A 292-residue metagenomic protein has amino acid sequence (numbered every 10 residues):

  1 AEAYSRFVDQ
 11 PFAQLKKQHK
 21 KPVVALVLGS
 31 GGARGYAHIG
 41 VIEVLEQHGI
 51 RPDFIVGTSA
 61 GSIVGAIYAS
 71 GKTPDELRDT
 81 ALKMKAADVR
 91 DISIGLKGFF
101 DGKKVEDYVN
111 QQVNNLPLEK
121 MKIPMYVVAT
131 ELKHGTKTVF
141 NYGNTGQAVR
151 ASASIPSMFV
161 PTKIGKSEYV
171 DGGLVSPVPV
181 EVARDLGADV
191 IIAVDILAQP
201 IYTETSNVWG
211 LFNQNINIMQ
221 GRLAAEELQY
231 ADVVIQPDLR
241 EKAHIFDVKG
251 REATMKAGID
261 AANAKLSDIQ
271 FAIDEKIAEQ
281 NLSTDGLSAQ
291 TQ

Functional and structural regions predicted by a protein language model:
A1-I55, I67-Q292: Patatin-like phospholipase
G57, G61: Gly/Ala-rich beta-loop-alpha elbow adjacent to hydrolase catalytic centers
